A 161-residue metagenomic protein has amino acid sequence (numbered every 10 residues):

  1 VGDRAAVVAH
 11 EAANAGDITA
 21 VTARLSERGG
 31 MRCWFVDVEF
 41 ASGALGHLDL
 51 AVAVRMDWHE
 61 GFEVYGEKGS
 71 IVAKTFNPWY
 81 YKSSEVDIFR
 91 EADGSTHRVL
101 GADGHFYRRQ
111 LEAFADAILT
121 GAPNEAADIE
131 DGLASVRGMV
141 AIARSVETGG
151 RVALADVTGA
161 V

Functional and structural regions predicted by a protein language model:
V1-W79, R108-A122, M139-I142, G159-V161: Contiguous beta-strand/loop segments that form the cofactor/metal-binding neighborhood of enzyme cores
V38-S42, D87-G94: Short acidic, glycine-rich loop/turn motifs
F62, P78-A92: Short polybasic amphipathic segments
E91-V161: C-terminal helical cap and adjacent loop that interface with cofactors, partners, or active-site loops
